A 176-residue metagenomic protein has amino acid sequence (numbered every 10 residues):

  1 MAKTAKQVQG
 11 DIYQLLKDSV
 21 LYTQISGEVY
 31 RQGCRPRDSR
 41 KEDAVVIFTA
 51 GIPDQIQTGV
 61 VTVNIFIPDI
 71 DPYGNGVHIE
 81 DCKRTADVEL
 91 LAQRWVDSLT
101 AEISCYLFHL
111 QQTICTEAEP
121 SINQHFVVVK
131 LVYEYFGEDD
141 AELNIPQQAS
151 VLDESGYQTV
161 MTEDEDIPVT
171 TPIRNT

Functional and structural regions predicted by a protein language model:
M1-I25, F48-T176: Charged, amphipathic alpha-helical segments and their flanking helix caps
E28-R40: Short acidic low-complexity segments
D38-F48: A short, hydrophobic beta-strand-centered structural micro-motif
